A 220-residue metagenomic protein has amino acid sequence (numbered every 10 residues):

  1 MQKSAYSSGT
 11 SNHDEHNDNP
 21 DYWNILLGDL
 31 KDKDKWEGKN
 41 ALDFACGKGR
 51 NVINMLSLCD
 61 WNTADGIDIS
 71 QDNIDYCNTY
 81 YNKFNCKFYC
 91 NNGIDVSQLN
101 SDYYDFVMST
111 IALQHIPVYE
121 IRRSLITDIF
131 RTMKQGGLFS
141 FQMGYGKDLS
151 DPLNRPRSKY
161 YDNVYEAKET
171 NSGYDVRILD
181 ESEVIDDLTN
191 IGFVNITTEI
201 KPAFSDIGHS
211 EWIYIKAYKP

Functional and structural regions predicted by a protein language model:
M1-W36, K48-V96, Y119-E120, F139-P220: Class I (Rossmann-like) S-adenosyl-L-methionine-dependent methyltransferase catalytic domain, capturing the SAM-binding
F44: Conserved beta-strand/loop positions that form the S-adenosyl-L-methionine
S97-V107: A short acidic, Gly/Pro-enriched loop at the edge of an enzyme's catalytic core that lines a small-molecule cofactor
F106-E120: A short SAM/SAH-binding and catalytic strip from SAM-dependent methyltransferases
R123-Q135: A short glycine-rich, Lys/Arg-flanked "PGG" loop and its adjoining helix->strand segment in the class I
